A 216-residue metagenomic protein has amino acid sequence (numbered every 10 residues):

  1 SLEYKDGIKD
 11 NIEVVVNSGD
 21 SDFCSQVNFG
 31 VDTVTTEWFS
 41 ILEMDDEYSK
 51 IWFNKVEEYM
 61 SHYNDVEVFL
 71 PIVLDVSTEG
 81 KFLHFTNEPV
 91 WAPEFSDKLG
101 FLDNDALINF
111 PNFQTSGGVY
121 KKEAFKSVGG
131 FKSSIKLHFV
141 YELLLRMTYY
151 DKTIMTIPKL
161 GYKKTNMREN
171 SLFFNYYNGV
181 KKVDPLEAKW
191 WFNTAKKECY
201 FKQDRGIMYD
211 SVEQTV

Functional and structural regions predicted by a protein language model:
S1-S18: Acidic donor-binding segment of Leloir-type glycosyltransferases
N17-V34: Glycine-rich, basic loop-to-helix element that forms the pyrophosphate-binding segment of sugar-nucleotide handling
F39: Short aromatic/hydrophobic "clamp" motif used to bind/position activated sugar donors
I51-N87: Conserved donor NDP-sugar-binding/catalytic core segment of glycosyltransferases
I72, M155-G161: Catalytic beta-strand/loop signature of glycosyltransferases that borders the donor
E88-F110: Short, flexible, basic/aromatic active-site loop/helix in glycosyltransferases
K136-L143: Acidic donor-binding loop at a coil-to-helix junction in glycosyltransferase catalytic cores that engages
Y149, K159-R168, F173-I207: Catalytic core of nucleotide-sugar-dependent glycosyltransferases
